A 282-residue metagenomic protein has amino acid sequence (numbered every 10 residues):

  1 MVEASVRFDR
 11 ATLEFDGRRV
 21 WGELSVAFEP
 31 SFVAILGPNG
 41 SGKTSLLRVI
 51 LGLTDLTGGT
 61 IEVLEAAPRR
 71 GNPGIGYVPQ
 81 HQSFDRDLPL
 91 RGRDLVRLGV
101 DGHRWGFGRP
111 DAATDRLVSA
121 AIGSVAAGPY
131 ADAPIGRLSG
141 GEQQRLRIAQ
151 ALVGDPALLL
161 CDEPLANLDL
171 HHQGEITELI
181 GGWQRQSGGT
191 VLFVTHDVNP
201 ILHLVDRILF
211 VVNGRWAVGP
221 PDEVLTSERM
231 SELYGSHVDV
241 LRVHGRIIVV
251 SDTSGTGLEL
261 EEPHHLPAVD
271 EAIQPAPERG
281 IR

Functional and structural regions predicted by a protein language model:
L51: Helix-to-loop junction immediately C-terminal to a conserved catalytic motif
G59-I75: Conserved ABC transporter NBD signature motif
A112-Y130: Conserved ABC ATPase "signature" region
P134-L138, E142: Conserved ABC ATPase signature
D155: Conserved catalytic motifs of ABC-family nucleotide-binding domains
L159-E163: Catalytic Walker B motif of ABC-type/P-loop ATPase nucleotide-binding domains
S227, L233-R282: ABC ATPase nucleotide-binding domains
